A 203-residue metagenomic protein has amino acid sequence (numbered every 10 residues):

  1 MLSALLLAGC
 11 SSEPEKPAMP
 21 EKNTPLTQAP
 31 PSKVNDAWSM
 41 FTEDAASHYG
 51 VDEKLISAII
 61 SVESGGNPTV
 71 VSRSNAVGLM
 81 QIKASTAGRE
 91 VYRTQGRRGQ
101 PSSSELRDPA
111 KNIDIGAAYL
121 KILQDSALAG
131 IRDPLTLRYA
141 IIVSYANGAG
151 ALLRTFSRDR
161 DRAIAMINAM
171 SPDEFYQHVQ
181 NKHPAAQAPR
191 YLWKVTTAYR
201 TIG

Functional and structural regions predicted by a protein language model:
M1-A8: Sec-dependent bacterial lipoprotein signal peptides
C10-K16, K33, S47, R89 (+2 more regions): Non-catalytic cell-wall polysaccharide-engagement segments
S11-P68, A110-I113, D125-I131: Export/targeting segments at the very N-terminus of extracytoplasmic proteins
V34, W38, S72-N75, P184-Q187: Residue-level signature of the cytosolic catalytic core of signaling kinases
G50-N67, I82, G116-A118, I141-A146 (+1 more regions): Short, functionally critical alpha-helical segments immediately adjacent to catalytic or ligand/cofactor-binding
S64-G78, F156-S157: Short amphipathic alpha-helical segments at helix boundaries and their inter-helical linkers
S74, K83, I164: Residue-level signal for threonine
V77-M80, S85-A87: Early exported N-terminus immediately downstream of N-terminal targeting peptides
